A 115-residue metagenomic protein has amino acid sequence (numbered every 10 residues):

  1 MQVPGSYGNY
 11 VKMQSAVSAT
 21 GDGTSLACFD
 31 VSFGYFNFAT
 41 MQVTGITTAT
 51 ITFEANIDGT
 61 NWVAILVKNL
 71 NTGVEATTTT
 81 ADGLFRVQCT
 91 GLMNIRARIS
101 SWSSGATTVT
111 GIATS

Functional and structural regions predicted by a protein language model:
M1-Y35: Transition segment at domain starts
Y10, D58-N69, G73-E75: Tryptophan-centered short beta-strand motifs
A27-G34, K68-S115: Beta-sandwich interaction modules
Y35-G45: A short beta-strand element within beta-rich, extracytoplasmic domains of secreted/secretory-pathway proteins
T40-Q42, T52, R96, T110: Beta-strand secondary-structure signal
V43-I51, W102-T107: Extended, low-complexity, turn-rich repeat/linker tracts enriched in Gly/Pro/Ser/Thr and Asp/Glu that occur
E54-N56: Conserved Ser/Thr-centered positions that define the repeating blades of beta-propeller domains
